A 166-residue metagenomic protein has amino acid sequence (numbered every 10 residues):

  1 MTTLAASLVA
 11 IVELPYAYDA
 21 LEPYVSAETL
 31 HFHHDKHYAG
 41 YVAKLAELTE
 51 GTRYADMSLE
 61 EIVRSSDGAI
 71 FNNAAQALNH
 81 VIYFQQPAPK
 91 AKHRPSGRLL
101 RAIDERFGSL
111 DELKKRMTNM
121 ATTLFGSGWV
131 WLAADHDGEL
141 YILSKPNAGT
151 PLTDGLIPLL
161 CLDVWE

Functional and structural regions predicted by a protein language model:
M1-E166: Feature for soluble, non-membrane regions of globular proteins
